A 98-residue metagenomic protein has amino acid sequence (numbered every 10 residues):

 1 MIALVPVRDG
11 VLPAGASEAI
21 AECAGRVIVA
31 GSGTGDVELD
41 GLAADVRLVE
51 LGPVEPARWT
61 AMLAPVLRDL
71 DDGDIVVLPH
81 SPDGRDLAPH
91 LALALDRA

Functional and structural regions predicted by a protein language model:
M1-A98: N-terminal glycine-rich FAD/FM-binding segment characteristic of electron-transfer flavoproteins
